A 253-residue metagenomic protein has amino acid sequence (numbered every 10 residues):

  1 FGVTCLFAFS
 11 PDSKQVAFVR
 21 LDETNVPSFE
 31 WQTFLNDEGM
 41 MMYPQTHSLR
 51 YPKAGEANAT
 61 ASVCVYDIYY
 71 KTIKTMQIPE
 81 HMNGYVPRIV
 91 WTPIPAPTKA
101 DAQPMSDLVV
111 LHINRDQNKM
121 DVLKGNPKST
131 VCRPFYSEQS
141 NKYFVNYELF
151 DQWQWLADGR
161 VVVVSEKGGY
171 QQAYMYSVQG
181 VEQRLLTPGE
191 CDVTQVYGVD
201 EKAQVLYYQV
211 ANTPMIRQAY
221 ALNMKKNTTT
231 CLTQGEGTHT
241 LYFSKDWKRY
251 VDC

Functional and structural regions predicted by a protein language model:
F1-A8, Q15-Y69, I73-T75: Predominantly five- to eight-bladed beta-propeller fold
C5-F9, A17-E23, K53-A57, T92-P93 (+9 more regions): Beta-strand C-termini and the immediately following turn/loop, strongest in propeller blades
Q15-L21, V26-F29, E56-S62, I73-M76 (+7 more regions): Non-catalytic accessory segments flanking enzyme active sites
D67-K71, N126-K128, S177-V181, N223-N227: Short loop/turn segments that connect beta-strands within beta-propeller blades
I78-E80, H112-N114, N126, Y136-Q139 (+7 more regions): Active-site proximal loops enriched in glycine and acidic residues that flank catalytic Cys/His/Asp and coordinate
Q172-A173, L185, T228: Leucine-enriched alpha-helical scaffold segments used for protein-protein interaction
